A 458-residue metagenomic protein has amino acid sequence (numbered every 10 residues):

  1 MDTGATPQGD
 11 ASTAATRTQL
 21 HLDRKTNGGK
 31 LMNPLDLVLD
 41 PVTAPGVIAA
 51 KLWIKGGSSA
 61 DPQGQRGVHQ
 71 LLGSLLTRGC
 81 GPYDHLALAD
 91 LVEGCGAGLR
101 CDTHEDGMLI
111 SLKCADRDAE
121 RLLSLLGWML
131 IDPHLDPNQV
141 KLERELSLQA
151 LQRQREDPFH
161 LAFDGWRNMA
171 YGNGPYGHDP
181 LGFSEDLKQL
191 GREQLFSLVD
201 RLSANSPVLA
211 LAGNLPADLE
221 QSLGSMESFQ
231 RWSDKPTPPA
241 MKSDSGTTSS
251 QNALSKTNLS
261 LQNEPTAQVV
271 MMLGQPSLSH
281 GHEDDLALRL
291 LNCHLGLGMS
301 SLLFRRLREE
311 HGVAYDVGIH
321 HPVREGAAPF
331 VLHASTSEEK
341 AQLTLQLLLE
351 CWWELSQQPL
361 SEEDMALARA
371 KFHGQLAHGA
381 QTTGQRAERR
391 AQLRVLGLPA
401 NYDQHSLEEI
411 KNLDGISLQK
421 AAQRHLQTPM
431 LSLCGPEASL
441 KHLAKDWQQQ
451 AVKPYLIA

Functional and structural regions predicted by a protein language model:
M1-S12, K30, A87-K242, L261 (+2 more regions): Charge-rich, well-structured scaffold segments of protease-associated domains
D2-I48: N- or domain-start disorder-to-order transition segments that initiate the globular core
K25, G46-I48, D106, N205 (+6 more regions): A generic structural signal for well-ordered coil/turn residues at beta-strand boundaries that shape enzyme active-site
L35-G56, R66, V208, A212 (+2 more regions): His/Glu-based metal-binding/catalytic segments typifying zinc-dependent metallopeptidases
G57-Q65, P158-F159: Cytochrome P450
D61, Q65, A119, L123 (+5 more regions): Short, charged, low-complexity patches
V68-R78: Active-site SXXK
